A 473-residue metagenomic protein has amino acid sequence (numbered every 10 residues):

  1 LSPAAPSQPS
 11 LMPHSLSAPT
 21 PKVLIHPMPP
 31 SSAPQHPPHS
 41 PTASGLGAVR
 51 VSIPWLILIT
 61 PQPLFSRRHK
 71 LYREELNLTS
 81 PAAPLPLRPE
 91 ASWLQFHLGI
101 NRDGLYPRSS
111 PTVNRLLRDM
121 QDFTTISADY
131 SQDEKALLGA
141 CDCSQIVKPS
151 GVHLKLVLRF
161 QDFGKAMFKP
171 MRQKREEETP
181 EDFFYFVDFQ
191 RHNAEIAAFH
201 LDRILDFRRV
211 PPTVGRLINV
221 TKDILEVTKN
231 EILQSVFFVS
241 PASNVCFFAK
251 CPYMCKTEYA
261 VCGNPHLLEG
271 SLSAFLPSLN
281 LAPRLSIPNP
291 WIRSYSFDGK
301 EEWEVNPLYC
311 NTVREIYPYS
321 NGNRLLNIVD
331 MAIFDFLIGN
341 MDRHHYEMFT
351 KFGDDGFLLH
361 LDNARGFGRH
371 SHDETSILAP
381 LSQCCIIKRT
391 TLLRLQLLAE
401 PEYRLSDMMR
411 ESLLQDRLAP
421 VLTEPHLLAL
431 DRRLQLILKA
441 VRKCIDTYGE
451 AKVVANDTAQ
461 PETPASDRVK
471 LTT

Functional and structural regions predicted by a protein language model:
L1-T473: Phosphate/dinucleotide-binding and metal-coordinating scaffold of catalytic cores in nucleotide-dependent enzymes
